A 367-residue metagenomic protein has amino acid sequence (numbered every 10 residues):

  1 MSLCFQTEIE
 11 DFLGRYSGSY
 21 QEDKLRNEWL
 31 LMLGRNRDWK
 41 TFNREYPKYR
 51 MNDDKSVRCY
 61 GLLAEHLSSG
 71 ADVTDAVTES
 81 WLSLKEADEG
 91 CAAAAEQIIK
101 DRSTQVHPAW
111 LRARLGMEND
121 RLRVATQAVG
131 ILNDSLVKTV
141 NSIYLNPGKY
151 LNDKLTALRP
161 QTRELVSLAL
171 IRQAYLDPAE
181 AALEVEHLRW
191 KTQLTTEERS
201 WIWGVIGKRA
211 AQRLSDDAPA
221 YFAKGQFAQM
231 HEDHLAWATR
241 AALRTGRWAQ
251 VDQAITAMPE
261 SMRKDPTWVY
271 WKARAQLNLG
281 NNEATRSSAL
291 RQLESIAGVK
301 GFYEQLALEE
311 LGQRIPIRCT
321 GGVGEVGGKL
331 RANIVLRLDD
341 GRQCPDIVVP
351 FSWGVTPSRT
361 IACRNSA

Functional and structural regions predicted by a protein language model:
M1-A367: Cell-wall glycan-active module
